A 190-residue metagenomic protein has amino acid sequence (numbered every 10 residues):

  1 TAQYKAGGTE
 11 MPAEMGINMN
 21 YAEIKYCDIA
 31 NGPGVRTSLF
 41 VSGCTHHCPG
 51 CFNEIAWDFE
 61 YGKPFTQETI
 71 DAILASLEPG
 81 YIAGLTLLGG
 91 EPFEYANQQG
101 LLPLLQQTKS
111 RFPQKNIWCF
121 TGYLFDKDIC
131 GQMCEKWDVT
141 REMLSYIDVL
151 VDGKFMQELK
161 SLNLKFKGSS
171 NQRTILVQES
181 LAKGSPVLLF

Functional and structural regions predicted by a protein language model:
T1-G16: N-terminal amphipathic/basic-hydrophobic helices that include classical n-h-c signal peptides and signal-anchor
P12-F40, N53-F59, P186-F190: N-terminal [4Fe-4S]-dependent radical SAM core
I17-A22, V35, N53-M133, D138 (+1 more regions): Conserved Radical SAM active-site core
A30, D126, K183: Flexible, glycine-rich phosphate/dinucleotide-binding loops and adjacent beta-alpha linkers at cofactor/substrate
R36-C51, E91: Cysteine-centered iron-sulfur cluster-binding motifs in ferredoxin-type domains/subunits of redox enzymes
T45, E91-P92, L124, F155 (+1 more regions): Gly/Ser/Thr-rich beta-alpha loop segments that engage phosphate groups in nucleotides
K136, R141-F190: Classical nucleotidyltransferase
